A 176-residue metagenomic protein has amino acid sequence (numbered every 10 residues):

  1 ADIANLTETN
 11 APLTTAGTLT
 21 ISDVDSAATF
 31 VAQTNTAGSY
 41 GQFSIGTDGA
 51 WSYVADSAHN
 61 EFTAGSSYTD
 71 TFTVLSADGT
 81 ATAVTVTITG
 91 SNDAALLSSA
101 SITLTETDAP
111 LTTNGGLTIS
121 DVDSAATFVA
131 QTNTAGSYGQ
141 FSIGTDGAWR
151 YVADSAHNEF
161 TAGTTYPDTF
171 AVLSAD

Functional and structural regions predicted by a protein language model:
A1-G38, A94-G136: Extracellular ectodomain surface segments
T9-N10, L19, T36-N92, T107-D108 (+2 more regions): Acidic, turn/loop-rich segments in luminal/extracellular domains of secretory-pathway and cell-surface proteins
